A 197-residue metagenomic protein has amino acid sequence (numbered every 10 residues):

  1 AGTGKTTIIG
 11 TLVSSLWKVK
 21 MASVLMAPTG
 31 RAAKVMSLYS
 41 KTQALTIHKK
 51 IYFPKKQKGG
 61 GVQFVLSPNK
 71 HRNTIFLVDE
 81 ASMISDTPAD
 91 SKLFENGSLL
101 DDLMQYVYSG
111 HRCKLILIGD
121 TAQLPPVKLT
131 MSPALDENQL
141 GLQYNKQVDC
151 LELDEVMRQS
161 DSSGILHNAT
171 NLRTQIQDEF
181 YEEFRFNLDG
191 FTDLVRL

Functional and structural regions predicted by a protein language model:
G4: Conserved glycine(s) of the Walker
I8, L12: Hydrophobic positions on the alpha1 helix immediately C-terminal to the Walker A/P-loop
S14-V24: Post-Walker A helix-loop "phosphate-sensing" segment adjacent to the P-loop in P-loop NTPases
A22-F76: Inter-Walker segment of RecA-like/P-loop motor cores
F76, I116-L117: Hydrophobic positions in the central parallel beta-sheet of the AAA+
D79-A81, T121: Walker B catalytic acidic pair
M83-N96: Flexible beta-alpha connector loops of hexameric P-loop NTPases
D102, Y106-C113, T121-L197: Conserved helicase motor core of P-loop NTPases
